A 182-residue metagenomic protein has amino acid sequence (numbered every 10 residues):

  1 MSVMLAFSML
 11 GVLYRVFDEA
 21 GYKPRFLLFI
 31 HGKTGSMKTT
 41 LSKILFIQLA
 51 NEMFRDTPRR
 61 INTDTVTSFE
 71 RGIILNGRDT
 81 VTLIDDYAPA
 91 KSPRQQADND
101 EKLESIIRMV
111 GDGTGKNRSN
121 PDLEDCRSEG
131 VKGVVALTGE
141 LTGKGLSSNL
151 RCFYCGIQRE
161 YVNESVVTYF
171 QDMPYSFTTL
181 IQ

Functional and structural regions predicted by a protein language model:
M1-D56: P-loop NTPase catalytic core of nucleic-acid-dependent motor ATPases
A6, P24-R25, R59-R71, G115-N117 (+3 more regions): Ser/Thr/Asn(+Pro)-rich, low-complexity disordered segments
F17-A20, G113-E129, E140-L146: Conserved Walker
F29, T40-Q96: AAA+/P-loop NTPase substrate/partner-engagement loops
I73-N76, N99-D100, C126-V131, K144-S148: Conserved catalytic network of the ASCE P-loop NTPase/AAA+ motor domain
L83-D85, K116-R118, E129-E140, Y154-G156: Structural recognition of the conserved hydrophobic beta-strand(s) that form the central parallel beta-sheet of P-loop
N99-S119: Conserved catalytic/switch belt of AAA+ P-loop NTPases
E129-V131, L146-Q182: Phosphate-sensing "switch" segment of ASCE/P-loop ATPases
